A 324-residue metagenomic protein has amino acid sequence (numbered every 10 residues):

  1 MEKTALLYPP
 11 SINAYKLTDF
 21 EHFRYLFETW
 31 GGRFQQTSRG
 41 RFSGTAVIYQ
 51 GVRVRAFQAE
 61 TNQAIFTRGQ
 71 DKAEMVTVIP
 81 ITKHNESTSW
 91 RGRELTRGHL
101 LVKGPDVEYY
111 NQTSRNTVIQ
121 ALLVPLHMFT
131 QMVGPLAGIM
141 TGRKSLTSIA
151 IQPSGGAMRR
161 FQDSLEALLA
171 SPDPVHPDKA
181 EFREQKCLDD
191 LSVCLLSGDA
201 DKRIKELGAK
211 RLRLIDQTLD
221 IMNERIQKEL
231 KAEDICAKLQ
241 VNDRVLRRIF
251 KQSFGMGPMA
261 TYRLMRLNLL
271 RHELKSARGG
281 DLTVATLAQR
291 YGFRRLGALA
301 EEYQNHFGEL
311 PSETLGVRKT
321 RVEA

Functional and structural regions predicted by a protein language model:
M1-E74, I79: N-terminal low-complexity or simple alpha-helical regulatory segments that function as activation/interaction modules
M1-T37, S87-I226, K231-E233, A237-D243 (+4 more regions): Alpha-helical bundle regulatory/interaction domains
R55-F57, Q63-Y109: Well-ordered mid-protein domain cores that form the structural environment of catalytic cofactors
N116, L264-L267, G308: ATP/adenylate-binding site constellation spanning eukaryotic-like Ser/Thr protein kinases, ABC-transporter
R211-I215, Y262-L267: Generic hydrophobic, amphipathic alpha-helix propensity
L246, F250, A298-L299, Y303: Short hydrophobic/aromatic patch on the recognition helix
Q252-S253, N305-H306, V317: Alpha-helical DNA-recognition elements
